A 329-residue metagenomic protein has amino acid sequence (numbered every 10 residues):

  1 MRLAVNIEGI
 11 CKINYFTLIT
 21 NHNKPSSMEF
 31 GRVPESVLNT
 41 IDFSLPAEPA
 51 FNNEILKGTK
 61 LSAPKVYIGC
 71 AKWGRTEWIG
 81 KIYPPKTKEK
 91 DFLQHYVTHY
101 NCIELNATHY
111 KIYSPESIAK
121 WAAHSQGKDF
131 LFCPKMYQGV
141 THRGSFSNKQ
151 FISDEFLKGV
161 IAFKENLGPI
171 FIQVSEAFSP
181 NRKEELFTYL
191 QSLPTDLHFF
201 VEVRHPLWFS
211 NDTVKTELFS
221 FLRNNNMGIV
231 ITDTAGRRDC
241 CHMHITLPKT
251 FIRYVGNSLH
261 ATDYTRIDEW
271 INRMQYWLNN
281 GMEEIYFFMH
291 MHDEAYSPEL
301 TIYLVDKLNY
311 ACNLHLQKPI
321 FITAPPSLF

Functional and structural regions predicted by a protein language model:
V5-N6, D306: N-terminal non-cleavable signal-anchor helices
N6-I7, H22: Short stretches within intrinsically disordered, low-complexity N-terminal or propeptide regions
Y15, N21-F329: Residues lining hydrophobic/aromatic ligand-binding pockets adjacent to catalytic sites
